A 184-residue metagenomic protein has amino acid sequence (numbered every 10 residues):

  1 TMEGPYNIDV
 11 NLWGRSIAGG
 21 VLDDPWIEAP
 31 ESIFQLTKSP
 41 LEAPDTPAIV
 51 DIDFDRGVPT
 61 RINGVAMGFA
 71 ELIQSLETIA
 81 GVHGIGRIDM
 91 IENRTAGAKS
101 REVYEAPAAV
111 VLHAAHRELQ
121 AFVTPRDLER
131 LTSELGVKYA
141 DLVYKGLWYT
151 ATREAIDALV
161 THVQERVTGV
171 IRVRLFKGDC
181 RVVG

Functional and structural regions predicted by a protein language model:
T1-G184: Nucleotide-activated chemistry modules centered on ATP-dependent adenylation/adenylyltransferase
